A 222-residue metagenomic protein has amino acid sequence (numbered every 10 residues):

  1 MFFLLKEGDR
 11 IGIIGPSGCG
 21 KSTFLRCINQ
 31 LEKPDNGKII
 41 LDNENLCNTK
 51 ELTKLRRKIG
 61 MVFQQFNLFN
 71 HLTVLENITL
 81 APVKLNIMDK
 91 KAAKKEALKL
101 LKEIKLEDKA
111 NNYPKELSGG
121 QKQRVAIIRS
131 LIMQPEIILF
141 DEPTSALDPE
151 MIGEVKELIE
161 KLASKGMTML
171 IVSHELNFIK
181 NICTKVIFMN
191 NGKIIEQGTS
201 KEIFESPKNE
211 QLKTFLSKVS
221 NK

Functional and structural regions predicted by a protein language model:
M1-N191, I195-Q197: ABC family nucleotide-binding domain
Q197, K201-K222: C-terminal boundary and immediately downstream tail of ABC-type ATPase nucleotide-binding domains
